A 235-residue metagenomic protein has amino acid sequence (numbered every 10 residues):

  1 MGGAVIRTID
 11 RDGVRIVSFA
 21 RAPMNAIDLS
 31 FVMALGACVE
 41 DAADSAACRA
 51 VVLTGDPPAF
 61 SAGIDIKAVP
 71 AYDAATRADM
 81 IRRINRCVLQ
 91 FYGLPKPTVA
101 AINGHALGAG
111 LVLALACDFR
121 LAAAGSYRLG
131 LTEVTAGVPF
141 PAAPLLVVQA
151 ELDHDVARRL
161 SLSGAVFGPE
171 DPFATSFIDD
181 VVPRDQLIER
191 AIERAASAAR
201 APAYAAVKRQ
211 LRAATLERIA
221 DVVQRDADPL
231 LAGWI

Functional and structural regions predicted by a protein language model:
M1-S18, L160-A198, A206-E217, A227-A232: Amphipathic alpha-helical segments at domain termini/boundaries
M1-T54, L89: Conserved CoA-thioester-binding segment of acyl-CoA-metabolizing enzymes
V17, L35, L53, D65 (+4 more regions): Terminal peptide-recognition signature
A22, P57-P58, G104-H105: Short glycine-rich anion-binding loops that position phosphate/pyrophosphate groups of nucleotides and phosphorylated
V32, I66, I84, P144-L145 (+4 more regions): A general structural signal for well-ordered alpha-helical segments in protein cores
C38, R83-P95: Catalytic-core regions built around general acid/base machinery
G55-C87: Glycine- (often His-adjacent) and acidic-residue-rich active-site loop that binds/positions the CoA thioester
Y92-A201: Crotonase-fold acyl-CoA enzyme core
